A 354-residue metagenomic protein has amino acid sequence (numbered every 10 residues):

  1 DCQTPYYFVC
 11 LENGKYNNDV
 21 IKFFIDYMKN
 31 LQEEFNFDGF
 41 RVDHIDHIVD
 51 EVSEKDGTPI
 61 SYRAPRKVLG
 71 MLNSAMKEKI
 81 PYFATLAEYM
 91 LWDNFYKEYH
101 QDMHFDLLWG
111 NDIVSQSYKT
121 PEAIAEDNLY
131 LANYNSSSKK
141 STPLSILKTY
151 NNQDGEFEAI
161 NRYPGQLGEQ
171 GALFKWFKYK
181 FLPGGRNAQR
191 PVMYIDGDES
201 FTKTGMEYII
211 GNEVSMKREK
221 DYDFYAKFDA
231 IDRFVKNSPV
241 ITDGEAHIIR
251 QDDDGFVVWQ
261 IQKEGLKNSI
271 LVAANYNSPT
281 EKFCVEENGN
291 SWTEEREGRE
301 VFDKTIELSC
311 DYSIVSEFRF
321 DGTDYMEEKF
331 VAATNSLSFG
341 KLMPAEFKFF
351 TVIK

Functional and structural regions predicted by a protein language model:
D1, I48-N94, A345: Acidic/aromatic-lined carbohydrate-recognition and catalytic surfaces of CAZymes acting on diverse glycans
D1-E34, S53, L72: Substrate-binding/active-site clefts of carbohydrate-active enzymes
L31, V42, T85, G197 (+2 more regions): Conserved, mostly hydrophobic/aromatic
N73-S74, E78-S215, Y276-S278, E300-D303: Conserved alpha/beta catalytic core and glycan-binding cleft of carbohydrate-active enzymes
P183, G205-Q251: Aromatic- and carboxylate-lined catalytic core of secreted/periplasmic carbohydrate-active enzymes
I249-L308, E346-F349: Carbohydrate-binding surface patches
S316-N335: Solvent-exposed beta-strand/loop surfaces of large extracellular or lumenal domains
K329-K354: C-terminal beta-strand-rich structural cap/linker in extracellular carbohydrate-active enzymes
